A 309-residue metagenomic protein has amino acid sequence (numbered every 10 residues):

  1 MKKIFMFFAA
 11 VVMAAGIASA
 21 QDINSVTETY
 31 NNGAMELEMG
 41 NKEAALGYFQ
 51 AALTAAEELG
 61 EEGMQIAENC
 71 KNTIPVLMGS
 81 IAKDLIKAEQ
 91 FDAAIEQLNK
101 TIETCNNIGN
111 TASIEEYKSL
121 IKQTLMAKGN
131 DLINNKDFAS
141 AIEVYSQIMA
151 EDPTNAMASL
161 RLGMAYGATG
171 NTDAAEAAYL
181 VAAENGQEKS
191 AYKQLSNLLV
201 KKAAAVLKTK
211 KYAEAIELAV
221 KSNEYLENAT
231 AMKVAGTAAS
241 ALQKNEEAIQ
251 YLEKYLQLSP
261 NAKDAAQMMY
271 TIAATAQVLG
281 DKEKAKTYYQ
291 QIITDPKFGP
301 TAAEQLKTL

Functional and structural regions predicted by a protein language model:
K2, M6, M13, I17-K83 (+4 more regions): N-terminal leader/linker segments that initiate helical-solenoid repeat arrays
E38, V76, S80, D84-K87 (+8 more regions): Register position in tetratricopeptide repeats
E57, N106, P153, G186-Q187 (+3 more regions): Short coil turns that delineate tetratricopeptide repeat
E62, N110-T111, Y117, A158 (+4 more regions): TPR alpha-solenoid repeat register
Q65-I66, T73, S80, Y117-L120 (+7 more regions): Canonical tetratricopeptide repeat
